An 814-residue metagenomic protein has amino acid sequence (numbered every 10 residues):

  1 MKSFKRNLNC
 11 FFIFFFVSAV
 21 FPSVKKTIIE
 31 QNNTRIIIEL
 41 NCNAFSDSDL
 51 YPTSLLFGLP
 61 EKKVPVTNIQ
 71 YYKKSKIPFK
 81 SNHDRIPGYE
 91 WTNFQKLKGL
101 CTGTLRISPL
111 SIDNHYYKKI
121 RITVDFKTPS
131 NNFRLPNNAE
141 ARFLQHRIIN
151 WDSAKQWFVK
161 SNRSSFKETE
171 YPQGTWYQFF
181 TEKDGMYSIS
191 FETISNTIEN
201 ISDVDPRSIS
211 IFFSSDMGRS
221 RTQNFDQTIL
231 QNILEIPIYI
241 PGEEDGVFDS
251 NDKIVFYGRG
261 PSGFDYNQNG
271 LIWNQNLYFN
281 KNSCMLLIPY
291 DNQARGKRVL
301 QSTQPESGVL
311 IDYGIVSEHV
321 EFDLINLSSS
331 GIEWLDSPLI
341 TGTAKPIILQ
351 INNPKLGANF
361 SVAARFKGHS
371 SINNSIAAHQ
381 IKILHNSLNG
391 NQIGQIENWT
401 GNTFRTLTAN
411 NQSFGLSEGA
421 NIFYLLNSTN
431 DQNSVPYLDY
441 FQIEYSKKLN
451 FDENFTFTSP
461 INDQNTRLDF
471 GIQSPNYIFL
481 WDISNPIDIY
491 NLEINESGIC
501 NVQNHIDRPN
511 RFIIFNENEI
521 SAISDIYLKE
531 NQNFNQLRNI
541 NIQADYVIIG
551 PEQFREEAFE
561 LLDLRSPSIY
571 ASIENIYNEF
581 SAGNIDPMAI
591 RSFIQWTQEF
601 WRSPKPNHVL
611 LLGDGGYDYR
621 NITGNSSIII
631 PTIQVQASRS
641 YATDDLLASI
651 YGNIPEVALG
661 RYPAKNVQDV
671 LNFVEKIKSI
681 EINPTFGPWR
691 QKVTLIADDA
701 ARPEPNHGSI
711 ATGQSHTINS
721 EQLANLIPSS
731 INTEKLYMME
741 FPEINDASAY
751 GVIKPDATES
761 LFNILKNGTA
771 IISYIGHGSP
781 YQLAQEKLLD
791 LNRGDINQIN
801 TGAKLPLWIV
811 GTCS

Functional and structural regions predicted by a protein language model:
M1-T27: Bacterial Sec-dependent N-terminal signal peptides
S23-S814: Cysteine-dependent hydrolase recognition
